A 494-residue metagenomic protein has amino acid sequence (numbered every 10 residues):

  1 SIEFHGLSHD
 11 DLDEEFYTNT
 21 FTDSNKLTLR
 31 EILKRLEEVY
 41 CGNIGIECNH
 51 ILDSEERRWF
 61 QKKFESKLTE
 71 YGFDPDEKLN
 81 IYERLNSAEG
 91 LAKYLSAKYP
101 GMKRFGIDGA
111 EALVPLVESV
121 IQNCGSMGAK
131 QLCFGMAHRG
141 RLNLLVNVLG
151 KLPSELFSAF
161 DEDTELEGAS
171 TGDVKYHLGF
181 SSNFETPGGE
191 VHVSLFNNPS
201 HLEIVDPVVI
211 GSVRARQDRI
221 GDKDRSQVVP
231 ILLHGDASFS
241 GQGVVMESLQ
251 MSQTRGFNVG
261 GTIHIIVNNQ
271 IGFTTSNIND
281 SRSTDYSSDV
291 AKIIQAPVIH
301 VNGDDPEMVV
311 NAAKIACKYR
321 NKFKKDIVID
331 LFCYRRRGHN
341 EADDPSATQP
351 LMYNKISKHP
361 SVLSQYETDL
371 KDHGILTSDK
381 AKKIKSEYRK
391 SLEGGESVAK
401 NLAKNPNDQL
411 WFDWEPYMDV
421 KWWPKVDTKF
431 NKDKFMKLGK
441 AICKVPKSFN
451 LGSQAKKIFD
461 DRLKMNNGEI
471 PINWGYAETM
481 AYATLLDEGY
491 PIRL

Functional and structural regions predicted by a protein language model:
S1-L113, A129: Extended, charge-enriched "interface" segments that sit outside catalytic cores
S1-S24, E31-R35, E55-W59, K63 (+4 more regions): Flexible, glycine-rich loop/tail regions that form catalytic "lids" or insertion modules at the edges of active sites
I2-K26, D173, T275-S281, D285 (+2 more regions): A structural-propensity feature for long, helix-poor, extended segments
L95-S154, I472-D487: Active-site pocket-lining segments that scaffold enzyme catalytic pockets across diverse folds
G128-C133, Q227-I231, V259-H264, P297-V298 (+4 more regions): Beta-sheet entry/capping signal
K130-Q295, I299: Cofactor-binding active-site loop characterized by glycine-rich and histidine/acidic residues
H201, V205, I210-P230, Q242-V244 (+10 more regions): Non-transmembrane, aqueous-exposed alpha-helical and coiled segments at domain scale
Y286-A312, H359-D379: Conserved thiamine diphosphate
